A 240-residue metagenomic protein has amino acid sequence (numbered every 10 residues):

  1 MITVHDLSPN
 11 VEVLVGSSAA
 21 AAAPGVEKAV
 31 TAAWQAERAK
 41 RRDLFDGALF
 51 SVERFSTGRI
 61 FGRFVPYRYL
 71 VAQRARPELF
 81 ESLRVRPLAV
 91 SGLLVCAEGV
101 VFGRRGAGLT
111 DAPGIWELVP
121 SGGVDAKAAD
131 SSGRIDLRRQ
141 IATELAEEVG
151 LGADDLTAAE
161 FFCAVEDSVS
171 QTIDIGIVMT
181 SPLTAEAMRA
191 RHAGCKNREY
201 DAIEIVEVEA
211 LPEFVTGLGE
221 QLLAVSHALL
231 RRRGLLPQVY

Functional and structural regions predicted by a protein language model:
M1-E117, G122-T143, L151-Y240: N-terminal leader/linker segments that precede catalytic domains of diphosphate-processing enzymes
A146: Juxtacatalytic substrate-recognition/specificity segment
